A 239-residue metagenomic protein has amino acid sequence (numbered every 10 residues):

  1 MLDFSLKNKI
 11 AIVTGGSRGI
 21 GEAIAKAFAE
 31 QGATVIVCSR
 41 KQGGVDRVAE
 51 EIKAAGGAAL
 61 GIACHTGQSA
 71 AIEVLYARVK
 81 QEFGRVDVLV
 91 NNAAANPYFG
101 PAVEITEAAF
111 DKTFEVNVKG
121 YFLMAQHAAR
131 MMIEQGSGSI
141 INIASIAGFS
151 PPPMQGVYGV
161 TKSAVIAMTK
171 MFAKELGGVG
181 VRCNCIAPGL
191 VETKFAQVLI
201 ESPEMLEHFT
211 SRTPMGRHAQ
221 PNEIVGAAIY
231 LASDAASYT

Functional and structural regions predicted by a protein language model:
I10, S17-G19: Conserved glycine-rich cofactor-binding loop
Q31-V48: Conserved glycine-rich Rossmann-like NAD(P)H-binding loop of the short-chain dehydrogenase/reductase
G100-A102, T106-F114, M205, F209: Substrate-binding pocket helix/loop in short-chain dehydrogenase/reductase
F122-A125, R217-T239: C-terminal substrate-recognition "lid" of short-chain dehydrogenase/reductases
A125, T161, T169: Active-site helix of classical SDR
R130, K174-G178, S237: Alpha-helical segment proximal to the catalytic Tyr-Lys
S145: Residue(s) in the substrate-gating loop at a strand-loop-helix junction that position the organic substrate next
